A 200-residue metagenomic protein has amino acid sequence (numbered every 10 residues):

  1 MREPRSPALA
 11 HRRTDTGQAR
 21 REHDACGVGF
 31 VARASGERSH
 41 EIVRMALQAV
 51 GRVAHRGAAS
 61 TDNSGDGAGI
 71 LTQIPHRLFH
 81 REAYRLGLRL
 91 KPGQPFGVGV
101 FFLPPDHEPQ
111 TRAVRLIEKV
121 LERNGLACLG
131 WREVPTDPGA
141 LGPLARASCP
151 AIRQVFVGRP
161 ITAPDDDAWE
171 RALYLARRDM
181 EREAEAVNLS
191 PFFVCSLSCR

Functional and structural regions predicted by a protein language model:
R2-H55, A59-R200: N-terminal segments that mediate ammonia production and transfer in glutamine-dependent amidotransferase systems
